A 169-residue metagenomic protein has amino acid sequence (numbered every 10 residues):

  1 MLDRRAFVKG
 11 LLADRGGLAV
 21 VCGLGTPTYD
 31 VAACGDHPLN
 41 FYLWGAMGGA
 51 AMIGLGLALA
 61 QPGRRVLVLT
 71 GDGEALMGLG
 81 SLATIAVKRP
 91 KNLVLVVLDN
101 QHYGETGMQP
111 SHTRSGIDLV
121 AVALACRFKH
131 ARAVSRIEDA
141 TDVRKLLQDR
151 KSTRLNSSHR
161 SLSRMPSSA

Functional and structural regions predicted by a protein language model:
M1: Feature captures the catalytic ectodomains and active-site-proximal regions of enzymes that hydrolyze or transfer
R4-R5, S168: Absolute N-terminal positional cue centered near the fourth residue
R5-K9, D14, A33-R154: Thiamine diphosphate
L18-H37: Acidic-glycine-rich active-site phosphate/pyrophosphate-binding loop
L24-T28, N100-H102, S158: Glycine-rich beta-alpha junction loops
T153-S157, A169: Conserved small/polar residues in nucleotide/adenosyl-binding loops
